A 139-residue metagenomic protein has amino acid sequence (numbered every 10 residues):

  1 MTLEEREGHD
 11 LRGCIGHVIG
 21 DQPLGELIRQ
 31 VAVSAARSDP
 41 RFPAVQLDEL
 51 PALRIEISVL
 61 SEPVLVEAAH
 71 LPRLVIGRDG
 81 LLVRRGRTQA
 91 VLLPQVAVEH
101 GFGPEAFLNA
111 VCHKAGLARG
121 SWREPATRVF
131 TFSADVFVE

Functional and structural regions predicted by a protein language model:
M1-E139: Basic nucleic-acid-binding interfaces
